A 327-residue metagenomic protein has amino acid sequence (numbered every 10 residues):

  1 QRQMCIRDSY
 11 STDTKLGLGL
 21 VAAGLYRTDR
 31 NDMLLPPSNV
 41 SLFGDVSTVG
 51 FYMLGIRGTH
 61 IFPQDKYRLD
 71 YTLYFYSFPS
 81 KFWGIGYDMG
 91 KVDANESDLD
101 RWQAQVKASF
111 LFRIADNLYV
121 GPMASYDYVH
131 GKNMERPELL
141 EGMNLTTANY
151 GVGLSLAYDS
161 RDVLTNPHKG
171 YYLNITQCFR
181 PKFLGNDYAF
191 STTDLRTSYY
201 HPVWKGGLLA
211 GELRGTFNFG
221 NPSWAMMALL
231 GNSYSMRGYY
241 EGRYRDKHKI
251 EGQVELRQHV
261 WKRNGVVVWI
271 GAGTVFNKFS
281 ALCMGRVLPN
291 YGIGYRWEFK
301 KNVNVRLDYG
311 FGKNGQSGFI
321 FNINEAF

Functional and structural regions predicted by a protein language model:
R2-C5: Short, small-residue-biased leader/transition segments that mark boundaries at the very start of proteins
D8-Y10, L20, V40-V46, I56 (+10 more regions): Transmembrane beta-barrel strands of outer-membrane/channel proteins
Y10, G24-Y26, V46, H60-F62 (+8 more regions): Residue-level signature of outer-membrane beta-barrel architecture
T14-L18, P36-S38, G50-L54, D100-A104 (+7 more regions): Residues that define the transmembrane beta-barrel architecture of outer-membrane proteins
L25-D29, F43-V49, Y76-S80, Y128-N133 (+6 more regions): Sequence/structural signature of outer-membrane beta-barrel proteins
D29-N31, D65-L69, D116-V120, V163-T165 (+3 more regions): Repeated loop/turn-to-beta-strand initiation elements of outer-membrane beta-barrel proteins
V152-A157, R161-H259: C-terminal outer-membrane beta-barrel translocator/porin domains of Gram-negative envelope proteins and their
G153-L154, I293-F299, Q316-F327: Outer-membrane beta-barrel "beta-signal"
